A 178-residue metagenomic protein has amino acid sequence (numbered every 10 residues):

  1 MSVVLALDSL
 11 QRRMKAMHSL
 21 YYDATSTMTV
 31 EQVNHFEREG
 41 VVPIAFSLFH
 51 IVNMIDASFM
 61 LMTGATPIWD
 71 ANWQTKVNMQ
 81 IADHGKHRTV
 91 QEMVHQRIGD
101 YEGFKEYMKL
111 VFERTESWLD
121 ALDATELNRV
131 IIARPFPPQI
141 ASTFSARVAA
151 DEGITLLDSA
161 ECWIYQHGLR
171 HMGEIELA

Functional and structural regions predicted by a protein language model:
M1, T89-I98, V148-T155: Short glycine/proline-rich turn/loop motifs
M1-R13: Extreme N-terminal tail/first-helix region
Q11, Y22, V33-H87, E116 (+2 more regions): Short, contiguous alpha-helical
V42-F46, G103, L110: Short, well-structured alpha-helical interface segments that form or flank functional binding sites
V94-M108: A short, structured beta-strand-centered segment in the mid-to-C-terminal lobe of catalytic cores from group-transfer
E106-S117: Acidic, glycine-rich loop-and-strand cores that form catalytic or ligand-binding grooves in diverse globular domains
A121-R129: Proline-centered turn/helix-capping motifs that create local helix->coil transitions or kinks
